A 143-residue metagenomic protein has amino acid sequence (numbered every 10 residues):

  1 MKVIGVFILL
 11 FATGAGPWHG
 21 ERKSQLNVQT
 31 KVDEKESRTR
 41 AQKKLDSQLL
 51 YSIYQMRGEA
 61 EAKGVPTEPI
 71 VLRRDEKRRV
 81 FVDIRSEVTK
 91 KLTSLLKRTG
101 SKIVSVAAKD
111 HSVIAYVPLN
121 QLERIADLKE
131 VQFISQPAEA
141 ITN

Functional and structural regions predicted by a protein language model:
M1-H19: Sec-dependent N-terminal signal peptides
G14-N143: Autoinhibitory N-terminal propeptides
